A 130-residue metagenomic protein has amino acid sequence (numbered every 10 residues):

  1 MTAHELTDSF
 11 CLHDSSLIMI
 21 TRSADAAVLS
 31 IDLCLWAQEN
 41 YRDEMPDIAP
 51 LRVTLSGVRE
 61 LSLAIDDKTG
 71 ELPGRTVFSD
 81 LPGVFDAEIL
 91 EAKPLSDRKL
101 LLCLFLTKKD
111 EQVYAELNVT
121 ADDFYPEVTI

Functional and structural regions predicted by a protein language model:
M1-I130: Surface-exposed, interaction-prone regions used to assemble/regulate multi-protein complexes
